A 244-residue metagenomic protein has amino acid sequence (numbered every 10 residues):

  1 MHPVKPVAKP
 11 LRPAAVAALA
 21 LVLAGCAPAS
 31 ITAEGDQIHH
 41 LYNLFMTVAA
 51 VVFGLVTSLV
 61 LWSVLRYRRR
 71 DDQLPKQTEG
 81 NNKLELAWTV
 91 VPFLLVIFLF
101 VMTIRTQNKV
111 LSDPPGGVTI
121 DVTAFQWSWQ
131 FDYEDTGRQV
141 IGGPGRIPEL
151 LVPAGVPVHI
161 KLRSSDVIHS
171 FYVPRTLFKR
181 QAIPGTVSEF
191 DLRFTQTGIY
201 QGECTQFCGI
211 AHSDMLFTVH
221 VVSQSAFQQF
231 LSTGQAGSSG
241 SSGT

Functional and structural regions predicted by a protein language model:
M1-A27: N-terminal secretory/membrane targeting signals
A8, R12-V16, L44, L84 (+1 more regions): Alpha-helical transmembrane segments of integral membrane proteins
G25, F53-Y67: Alpha-helical transmembrane segments
A27-Y42, V64-T244: Non-transmembrane, membrane-proximal soluble domains of secreted or membrane proteins
L41-L55: Alpha-helical transmembrane segments
V51-L59, V91-F98: Residue-level signal for the membrane-embedded core of alpha-helical transmembrane segments, especially mid-helix
